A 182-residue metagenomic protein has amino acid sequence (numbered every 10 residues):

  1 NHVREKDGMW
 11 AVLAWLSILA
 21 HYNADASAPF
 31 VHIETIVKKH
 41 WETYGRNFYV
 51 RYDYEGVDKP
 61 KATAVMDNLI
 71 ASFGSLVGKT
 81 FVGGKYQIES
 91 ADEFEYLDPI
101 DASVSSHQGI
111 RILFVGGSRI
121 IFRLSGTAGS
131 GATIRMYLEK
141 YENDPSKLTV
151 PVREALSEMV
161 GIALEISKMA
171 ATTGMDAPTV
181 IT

Functional and structural regions predicted by a protein language model:
N1-R135, E139, D144-P145, V152 (+3 more regions): Phosphate-binding and adjacent anionic-ligand microenvironments
